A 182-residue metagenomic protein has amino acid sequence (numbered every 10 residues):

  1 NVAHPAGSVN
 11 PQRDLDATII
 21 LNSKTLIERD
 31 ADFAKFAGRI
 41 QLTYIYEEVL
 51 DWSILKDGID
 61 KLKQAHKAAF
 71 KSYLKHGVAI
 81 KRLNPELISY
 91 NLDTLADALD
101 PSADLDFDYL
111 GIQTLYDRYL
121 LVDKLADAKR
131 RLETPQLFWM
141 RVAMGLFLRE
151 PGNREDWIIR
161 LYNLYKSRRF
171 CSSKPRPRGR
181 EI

Functional and structural regions predicted by a protein language model:
N1-I182: Extended catalytic cores of very large enzyme megasubunits
